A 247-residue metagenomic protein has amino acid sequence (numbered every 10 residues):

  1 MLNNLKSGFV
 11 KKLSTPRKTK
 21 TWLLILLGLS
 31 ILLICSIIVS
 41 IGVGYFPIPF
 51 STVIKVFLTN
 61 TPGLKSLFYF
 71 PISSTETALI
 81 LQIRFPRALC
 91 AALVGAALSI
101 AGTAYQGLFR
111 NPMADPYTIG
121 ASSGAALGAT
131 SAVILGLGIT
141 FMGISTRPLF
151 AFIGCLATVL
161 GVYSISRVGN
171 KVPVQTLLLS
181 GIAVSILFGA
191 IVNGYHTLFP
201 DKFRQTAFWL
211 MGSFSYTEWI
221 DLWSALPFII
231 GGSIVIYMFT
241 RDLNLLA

Functional and structural regions predicted by a protein language model:
L2-A247: Alpha-helical transmembrane segments in inner-membrane proteins
